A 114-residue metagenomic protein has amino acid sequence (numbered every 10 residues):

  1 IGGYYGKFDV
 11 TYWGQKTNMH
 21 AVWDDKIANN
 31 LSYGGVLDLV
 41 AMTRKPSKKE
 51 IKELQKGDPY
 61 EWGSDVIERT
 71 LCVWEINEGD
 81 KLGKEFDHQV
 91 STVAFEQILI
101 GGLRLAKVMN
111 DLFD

Functional and structural regions predicted by a protein language model:
I1-G2: Active-site beta-strand/loop microenvironment that shapes enzyme catalytic pockets
Y5-Q97: An amphipathic alpha-helical core segment
A28, N110-D114: Sec-exported extracytoplasmic/periplasmic mature domains
I98-G102: C-terminal substrate/ligand-recognition segments
L105: Divalent metal-coordination and catalytic microenvironments
